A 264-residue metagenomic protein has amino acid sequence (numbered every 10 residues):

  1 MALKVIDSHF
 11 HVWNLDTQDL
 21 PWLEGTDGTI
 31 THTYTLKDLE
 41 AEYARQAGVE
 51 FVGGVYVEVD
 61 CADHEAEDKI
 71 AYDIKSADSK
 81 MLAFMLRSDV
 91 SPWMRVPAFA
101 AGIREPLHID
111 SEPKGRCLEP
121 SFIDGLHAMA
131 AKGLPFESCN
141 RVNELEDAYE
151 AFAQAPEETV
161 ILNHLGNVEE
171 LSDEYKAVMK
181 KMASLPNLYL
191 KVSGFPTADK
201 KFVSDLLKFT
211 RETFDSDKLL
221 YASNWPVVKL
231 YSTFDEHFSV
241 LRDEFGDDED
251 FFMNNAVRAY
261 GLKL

Functional and structural regions predicted by a protein language model:
L3-I6, T17, E24-Q46, G53 (+3 more regions): Mid-to-C-terminal alpha-helical segments outside catalytic/metal-binding sites
V5-L15, L162-L165: Histidine-centered catalytic micro-motifs
H9, G54, M129, L190 (+3 more regions): Conserved, mostly hydrophobic/aromatic
F10, V59, L165, N224-W225: Active-site metal-binding loops of divalent metal-dependent hydrolases
L23-A62, S79-S88, A101-E105, L134-F136: Divalent metal-dependent hydrolysis catalytic cores, especially in the metallo-beta-lactamase
L39-Y43, E67-I74, P92-F99, S121-A128 (+4 more regions): A general structural detector for well-ordered alpha-helical segments in enzyme core domains, enriched
H64-N143, E150, Y189-T197: Active-site gating/metal-coordination segments in enzymes
L118-L220: Catalytic pocket-lining loop regions of alpha/beta-barrel enzymes, especially the amidohydrolase/enolase/GH5 lineages
